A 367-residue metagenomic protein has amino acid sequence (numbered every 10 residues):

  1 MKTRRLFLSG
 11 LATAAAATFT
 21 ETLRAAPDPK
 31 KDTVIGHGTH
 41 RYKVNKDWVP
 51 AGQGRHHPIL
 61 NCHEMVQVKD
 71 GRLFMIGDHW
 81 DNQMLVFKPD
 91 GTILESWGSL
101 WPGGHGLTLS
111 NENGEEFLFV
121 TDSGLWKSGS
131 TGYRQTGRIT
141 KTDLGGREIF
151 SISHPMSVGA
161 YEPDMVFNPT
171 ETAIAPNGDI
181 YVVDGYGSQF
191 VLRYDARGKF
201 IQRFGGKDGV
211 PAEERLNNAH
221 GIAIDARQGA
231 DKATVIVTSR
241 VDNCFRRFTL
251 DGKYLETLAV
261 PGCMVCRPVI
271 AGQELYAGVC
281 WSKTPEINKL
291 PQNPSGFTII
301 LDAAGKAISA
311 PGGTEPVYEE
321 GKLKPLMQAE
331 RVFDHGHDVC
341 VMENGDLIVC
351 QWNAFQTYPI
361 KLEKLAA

Functional and structural regions predicted by a protein language model:
L6-A25: N-terminal export signals
A26-K46: Blade/loop signatures of beta-propeller domains
K46-R55, I149-P163, Q202-E214, I308-A329: Surface-exposed loop and turn segments in beta-propeller and other repeat-based domains that flank or scaffold
H56-D70, W101-G114, W126, S157-N177 (+5 more regions): Beta-rich, blade/repeat-based domains predominating in secreted/periplasmic proteins but also intracellular
L73-M75, F117-F119, I180-Y181, T234-I236 (+2 more regions): Conserved beta-propeller blade signature
N82-E115, D122-G124: Blade-loop segments of beta-propeller domains
T121-Q135, G278-G296: Short, conserved, GDST-rich strand-edge loop motifs in beta-rich repeat architectures
H335-A367: Blade-level signature of beta-propeller repeat domains, shared across WD40, Kelch, NHL, RCC1 and BNR/Asp-box propellers
